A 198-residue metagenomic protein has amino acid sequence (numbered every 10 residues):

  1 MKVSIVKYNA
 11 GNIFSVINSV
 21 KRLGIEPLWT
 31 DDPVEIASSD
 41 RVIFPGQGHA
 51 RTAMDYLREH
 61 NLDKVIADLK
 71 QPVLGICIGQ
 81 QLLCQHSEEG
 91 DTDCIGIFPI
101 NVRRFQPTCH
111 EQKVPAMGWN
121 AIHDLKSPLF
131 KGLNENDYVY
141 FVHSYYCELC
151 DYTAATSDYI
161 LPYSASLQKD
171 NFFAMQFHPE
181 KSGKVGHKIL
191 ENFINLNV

Functional and structural regions predicted by a protein language model:
M1-S4: Extreme N-terminal starter segment of soluble prokaryotic enzymes
P27-S38: Short acidic low-complexity segments
G48-A116: Cysteine-nucleophile active-site neighborhood
Q85-L161: Pocket-forming structural segment of enzyme catalytic cores
N136, Q168-F173: Beta-strand-turn-beta hairpins that frame and shape the catalytic cleft of phosphate-ester-processing enzymes
P162-Q168: Short, surface-exposed beta-strand/loop micro-motifs that present aromatic residues
M175-V198: Acyltransferase
